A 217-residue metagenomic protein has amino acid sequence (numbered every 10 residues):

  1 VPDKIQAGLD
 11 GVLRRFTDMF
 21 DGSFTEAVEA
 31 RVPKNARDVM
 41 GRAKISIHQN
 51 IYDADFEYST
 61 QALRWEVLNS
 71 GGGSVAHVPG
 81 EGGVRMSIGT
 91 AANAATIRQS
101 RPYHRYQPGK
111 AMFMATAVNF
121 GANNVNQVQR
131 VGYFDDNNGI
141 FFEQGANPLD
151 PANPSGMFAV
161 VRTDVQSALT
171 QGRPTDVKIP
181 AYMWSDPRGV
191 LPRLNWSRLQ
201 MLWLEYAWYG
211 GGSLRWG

Functional and structural regions predicted by a protein language model:
V1-L68: Extended, low-complexity segments enriched in Ser/Thr/Gly and acidic residues that occur primarily in surface-exposed
T25, L214-G217: Short, surface-exposed terminal/edge motifs of secreted or surface/virion proteins that either
G72-A91: Extended, loop-rich substrate-binding clefts of extracytoplasmic carbohydrate-active enzymes
S74-A76, F141, W203-E205: Short, surface-exposed charged micro-motifs
M86-R173: Secretory/extracellular carbohydrate-interaction modules and structurally similar beta-sandwich "look-alikes"
A115-N119, E205-A207, G217: Residue-level recognition of well-ordered beta-strand positions that form the cores of beta-sheet-rich folds across
S167-M201: Short, aromatic/His-centered strand-loop micro-motif at the edge of beta-sheets
S197-S213: Localized edge beta-strand/strand-to-loop motifs within extracellular or lumenal beta-rich domains
